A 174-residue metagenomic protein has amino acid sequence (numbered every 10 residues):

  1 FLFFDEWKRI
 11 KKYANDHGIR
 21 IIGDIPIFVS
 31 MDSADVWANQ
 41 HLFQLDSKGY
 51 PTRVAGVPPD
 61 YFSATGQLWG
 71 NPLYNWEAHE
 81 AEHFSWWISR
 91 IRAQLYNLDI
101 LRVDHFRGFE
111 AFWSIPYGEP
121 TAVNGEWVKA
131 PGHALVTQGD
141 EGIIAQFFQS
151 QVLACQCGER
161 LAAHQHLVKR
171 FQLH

Functional and structural regions predicted by a protein language model:
F1-D5, F28-A145, A154, H174: Alpha-amylase-like alpha-glycosidases and glucanotransferases acting on alpha-linked glucans and related
L2-N15, R20: Active-site pocket-lining segments that scaffold enzyme catalytic pockets across diverse folds
A14, D24, V103: Conserved, mostly hydrophobic/aromatic
N15-H17, I22, G56, Y96: Acidic, mature catalytic/reactive cores of soluble proteins
E141, E159, K169-Q172: Intrinsically disordered, low-complexity polyampholyte segments enriched for Lys and acidic residues
F147-F148, L167, F171: Aromatic (phenylalanine/tyrosine) cluster motif
S150, L161-A163: Short linear motifs in low-complexity or flexible loops
L153-C155, Q165: N-terminal start and proteolytic maturation junction detector
